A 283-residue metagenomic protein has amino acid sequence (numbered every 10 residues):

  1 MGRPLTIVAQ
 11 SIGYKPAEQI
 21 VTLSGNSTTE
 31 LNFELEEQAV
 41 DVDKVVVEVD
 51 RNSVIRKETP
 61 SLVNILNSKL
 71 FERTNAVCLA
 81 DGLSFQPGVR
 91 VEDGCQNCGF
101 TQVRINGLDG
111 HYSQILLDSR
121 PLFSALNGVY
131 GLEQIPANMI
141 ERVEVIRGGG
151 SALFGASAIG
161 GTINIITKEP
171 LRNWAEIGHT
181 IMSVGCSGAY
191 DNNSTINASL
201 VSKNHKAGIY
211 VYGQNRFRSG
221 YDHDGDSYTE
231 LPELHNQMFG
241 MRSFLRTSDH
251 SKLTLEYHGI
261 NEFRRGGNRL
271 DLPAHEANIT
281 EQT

Functional and structural regions predicted by a protein language model:
T6-Y14, S24-E72, G110: Short, acidic, small-residue-rich periplasmic hinge/interaction motif at the N-terminus of Gram-negative outer-membrane
V8, E58, Q114-L116, W174-G178 (+3 more regions): Residue-level detector of the transmembrane beta-barrel scaffold of outer-membrane proteins
K15, N52-V54, G110, L122 (+5 more regions): Structural signature of outer-membrane beta-barrel domains
T59-L79, Q102-L108, D118, S183-G185: Short, polar/charged loop or turn motifs at beta-strand boundaries
A80-S124, E141: Extracytoplasmic beta-strand/coil segments of soluble accessory domains associated with Gram-negative outer-membrane
Q102-R104, R120-R147, K168: Short acidic/polar hinge/loop motifs at secondary-structure boundaries that mediate gating or recognition
S124-L126, M139-E141, A152-G225, P232-F239 (+1 more regions): Outer-membrane beta-barrel translocator/receptor signature
R218-M238, F244-R246, H250-T283: Flexible loop and strand-edge segments within Gram-negative outer membrane beta-barrel domains
